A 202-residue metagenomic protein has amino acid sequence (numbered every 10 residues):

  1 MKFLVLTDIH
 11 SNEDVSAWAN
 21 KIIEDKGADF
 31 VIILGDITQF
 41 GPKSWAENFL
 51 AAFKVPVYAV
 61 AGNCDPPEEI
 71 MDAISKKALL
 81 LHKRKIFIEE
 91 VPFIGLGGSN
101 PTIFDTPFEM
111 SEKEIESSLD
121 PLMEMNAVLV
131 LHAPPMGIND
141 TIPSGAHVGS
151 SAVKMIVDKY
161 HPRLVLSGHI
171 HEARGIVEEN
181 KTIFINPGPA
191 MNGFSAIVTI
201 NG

Functional and structural regions predicted by a protein language model:
M1-H10, E90-S99, V128-H132, I183-G188: Active-site-proximal beta-strand elements of phosphoester/diester hydrolases
L6-I88, A190: Core catalytic region of metal-dependent phosphoesterases/phosphodiesterases, especially metallo-beta-lactamase-like
D8, V31, D36, G62 (+6 more regions): Divalent metal-coordination and catalytic microenvironments
H10-V15, T38-K43, N63-I70, P101-I103 (+3 more regions): Active-site environment of divalent metal-dependent phosphoester hydrolases
A17, D72, K85-V91, T106 (+2 more regions): Binuclear metal-dependent phosphoesterase catalytic core
G27, K54, M123-N126, H161: Residue-level detector of structured alpha->beta connecting loops
F53-V57, Y160-R163, K181-T182: A short helix->loop->beta-strand "cap" motif at the edges of active sites that frequently abuts
D65-A152: Conserved catalytic scaffold of divalent metal-dependent phosphoesterases
